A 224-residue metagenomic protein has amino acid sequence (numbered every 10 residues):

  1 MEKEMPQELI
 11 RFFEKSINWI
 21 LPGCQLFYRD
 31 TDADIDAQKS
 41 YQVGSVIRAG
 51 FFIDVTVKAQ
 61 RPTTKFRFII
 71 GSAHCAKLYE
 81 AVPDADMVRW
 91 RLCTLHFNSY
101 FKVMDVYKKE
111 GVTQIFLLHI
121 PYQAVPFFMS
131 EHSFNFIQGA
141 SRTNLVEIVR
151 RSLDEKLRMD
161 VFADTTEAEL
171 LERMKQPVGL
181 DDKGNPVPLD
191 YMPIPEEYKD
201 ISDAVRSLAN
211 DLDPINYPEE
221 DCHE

Functional and structural regions predicted by a protein language model:
M1-E224: Mono-ADP-ribosyltransferase
